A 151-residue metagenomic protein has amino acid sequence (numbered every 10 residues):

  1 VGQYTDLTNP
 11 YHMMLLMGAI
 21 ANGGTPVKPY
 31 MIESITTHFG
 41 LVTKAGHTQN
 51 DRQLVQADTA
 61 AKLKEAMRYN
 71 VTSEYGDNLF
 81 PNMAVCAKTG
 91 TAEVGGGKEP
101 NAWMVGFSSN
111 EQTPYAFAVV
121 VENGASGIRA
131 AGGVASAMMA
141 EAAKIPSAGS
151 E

Functional and structural regions predicted by a protein language model:
V1-N50, M67-G149: Active-site beta-strand/loop architecture of penicillin-binding DD-peptidases
Q49-A57: Short surface loop/edge beta-strand patches of beta-sandwich-type extracellular domains that form ligand-contact sites
Q56-A60, S73-G76: Short, structured coil/loop segments at alpha-helix boundaries
D58, A148-E151: Residue-level signal for protein termini and structural transition zones
